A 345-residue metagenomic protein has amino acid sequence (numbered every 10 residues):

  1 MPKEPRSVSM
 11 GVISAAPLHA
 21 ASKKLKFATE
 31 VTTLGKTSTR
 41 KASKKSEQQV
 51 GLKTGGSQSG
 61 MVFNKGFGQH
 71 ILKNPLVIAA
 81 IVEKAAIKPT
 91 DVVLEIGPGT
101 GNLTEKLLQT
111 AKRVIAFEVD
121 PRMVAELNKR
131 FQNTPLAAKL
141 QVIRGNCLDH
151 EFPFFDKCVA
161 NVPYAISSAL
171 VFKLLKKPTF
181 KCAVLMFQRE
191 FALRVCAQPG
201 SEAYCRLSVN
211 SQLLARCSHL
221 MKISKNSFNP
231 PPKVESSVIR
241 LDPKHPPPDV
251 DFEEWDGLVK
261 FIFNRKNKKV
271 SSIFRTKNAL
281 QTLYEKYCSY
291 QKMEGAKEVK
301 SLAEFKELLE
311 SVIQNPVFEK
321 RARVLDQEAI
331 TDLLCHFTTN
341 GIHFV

Functional and structural regions predicted by a protein language model:
P2-F261, A329-V345: Catalytic cores of RNA-modifying enzymes
L72, F305, Q314: Glycine-rich nucleotide cofactor-binding entry segment
V234-S237, L241-L309, V317-A329, L333-L334: An accessory alpha-helical subdomain
